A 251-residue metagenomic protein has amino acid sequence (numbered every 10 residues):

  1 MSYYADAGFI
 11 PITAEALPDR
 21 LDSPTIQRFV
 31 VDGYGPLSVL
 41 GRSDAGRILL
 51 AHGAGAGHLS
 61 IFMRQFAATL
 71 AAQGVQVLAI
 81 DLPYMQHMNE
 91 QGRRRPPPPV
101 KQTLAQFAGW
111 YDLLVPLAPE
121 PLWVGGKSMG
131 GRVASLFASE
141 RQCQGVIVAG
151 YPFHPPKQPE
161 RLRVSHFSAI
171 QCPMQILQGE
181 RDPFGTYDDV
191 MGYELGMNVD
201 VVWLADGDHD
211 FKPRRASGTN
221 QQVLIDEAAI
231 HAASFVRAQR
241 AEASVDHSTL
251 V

Functional and structural regions predicted by a protein language model:
S2-G46, Q221: N-terminal cap/lid segment of alpha/beta-hydrolase-fold proteins
I26-P121, D208, P213-R214: Serine-hydrolase catalytic machinery in alpha/beta-hydrolase-like enzymes
P121-G126, A149: Short beta-strand immediately N-terminal to the catalytic nucleophile in serine-hydrolase-like folds
G126-A134: Gly/Ala-rich beta-loop-alpha elbow adjacent to hydrolase catalytic centers
Q142-P156: A conserved short beta-strand
I170-Q171, I176-Q178, D182: Short beta-strand/loop motif that positions the catalytic acidic residue of the alpha/beta-hydrolase fold
P183-D189: Conserved alpha/beta-hydrolase "acid-adjacent" motif
G207, R215-V251: Catalytic active-site module of serine/aspartate enzymes centered on a nucleophile-bearing elbow/loop
